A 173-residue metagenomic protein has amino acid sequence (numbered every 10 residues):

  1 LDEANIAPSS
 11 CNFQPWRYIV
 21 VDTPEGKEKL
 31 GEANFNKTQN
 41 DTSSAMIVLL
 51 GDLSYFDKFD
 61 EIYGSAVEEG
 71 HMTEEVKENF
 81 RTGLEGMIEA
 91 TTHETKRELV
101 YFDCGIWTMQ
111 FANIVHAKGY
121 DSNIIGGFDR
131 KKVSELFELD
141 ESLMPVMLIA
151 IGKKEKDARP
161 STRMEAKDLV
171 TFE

Functional and structural regions predicted by a protein language model:
L1-E173: Acidic, surface-exposed loops and disordered segments
